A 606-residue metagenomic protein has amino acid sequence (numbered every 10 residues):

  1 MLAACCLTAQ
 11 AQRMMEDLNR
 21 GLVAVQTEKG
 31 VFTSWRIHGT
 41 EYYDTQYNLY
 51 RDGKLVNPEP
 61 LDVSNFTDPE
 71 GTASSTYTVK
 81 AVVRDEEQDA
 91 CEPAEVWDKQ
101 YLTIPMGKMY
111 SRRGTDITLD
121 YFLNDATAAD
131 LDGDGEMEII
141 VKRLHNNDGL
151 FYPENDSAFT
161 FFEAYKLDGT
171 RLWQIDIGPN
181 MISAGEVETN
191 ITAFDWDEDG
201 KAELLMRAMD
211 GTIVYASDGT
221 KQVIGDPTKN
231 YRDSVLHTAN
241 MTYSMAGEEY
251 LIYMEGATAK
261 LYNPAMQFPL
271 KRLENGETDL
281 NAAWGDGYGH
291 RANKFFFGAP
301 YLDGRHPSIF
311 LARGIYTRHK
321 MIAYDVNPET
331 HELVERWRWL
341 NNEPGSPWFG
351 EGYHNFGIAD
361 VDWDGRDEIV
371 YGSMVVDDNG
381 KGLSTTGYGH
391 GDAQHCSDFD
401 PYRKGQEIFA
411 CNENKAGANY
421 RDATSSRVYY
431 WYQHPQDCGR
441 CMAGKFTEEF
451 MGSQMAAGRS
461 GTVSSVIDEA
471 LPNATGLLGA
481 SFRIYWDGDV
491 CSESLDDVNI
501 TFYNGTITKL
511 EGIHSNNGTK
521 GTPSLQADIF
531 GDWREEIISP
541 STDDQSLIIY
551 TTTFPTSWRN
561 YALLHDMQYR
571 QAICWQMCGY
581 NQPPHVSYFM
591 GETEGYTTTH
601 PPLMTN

Functional and structural regions predicted by a protein language model:
M1-Q12: Bacterial Sec-dependent N-terminal signal peptides
Q12-R20, G30, I37-Y42, E59-N606: Beta-propeller-forming repeat regions
A24-E28: Short, solvent-exposed loop/linker segments at the N-terminal edge of repeated beta-sheet extracellular domains
H38-D52: Solvent-exposed loop/turn segments flanking beta-strands in beta-repeat/beta-sandwich domains
L55-N57: Ser/Thr-rich low-complexity repeats and stalk/linker segments
